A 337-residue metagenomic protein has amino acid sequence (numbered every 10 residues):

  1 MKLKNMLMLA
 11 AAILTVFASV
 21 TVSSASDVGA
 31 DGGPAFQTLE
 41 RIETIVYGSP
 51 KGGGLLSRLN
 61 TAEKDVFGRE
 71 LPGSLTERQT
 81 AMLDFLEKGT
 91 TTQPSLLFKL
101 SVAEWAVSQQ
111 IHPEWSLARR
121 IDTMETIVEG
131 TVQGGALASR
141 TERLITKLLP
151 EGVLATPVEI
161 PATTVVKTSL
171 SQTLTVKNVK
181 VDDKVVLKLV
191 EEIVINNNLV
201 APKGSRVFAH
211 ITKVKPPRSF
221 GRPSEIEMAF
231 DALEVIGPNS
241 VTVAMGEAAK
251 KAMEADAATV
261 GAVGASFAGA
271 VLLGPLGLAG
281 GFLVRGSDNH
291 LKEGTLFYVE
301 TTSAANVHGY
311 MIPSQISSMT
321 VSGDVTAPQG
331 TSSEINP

Functional and structural regions predicted by a protein language model:
M1-A10: Bacterial N-terminal signal peptides that target proteins for export
K2, S24-S26, P337: Low-complexity, Gly/Pro
A12-I13, G264: Short, linear, compositionally biased motifs with a strong N-terminal bias
L14-F17, G277: Alpha-helical transmembrane segments
V16-S24: C-terminal segment of classical bacterial N-terminal signal peptides
S26-T146: Alpha-helical, heptad-rich or low-complexity scaffold/stalk segments that mediate oligomerization or tethering
L154-G330, E334-P337: Contiguous beta-sheet cores, especially beta-hairpins with glycine/small-residue-rich turns and Gly-(small hydrophobic)
